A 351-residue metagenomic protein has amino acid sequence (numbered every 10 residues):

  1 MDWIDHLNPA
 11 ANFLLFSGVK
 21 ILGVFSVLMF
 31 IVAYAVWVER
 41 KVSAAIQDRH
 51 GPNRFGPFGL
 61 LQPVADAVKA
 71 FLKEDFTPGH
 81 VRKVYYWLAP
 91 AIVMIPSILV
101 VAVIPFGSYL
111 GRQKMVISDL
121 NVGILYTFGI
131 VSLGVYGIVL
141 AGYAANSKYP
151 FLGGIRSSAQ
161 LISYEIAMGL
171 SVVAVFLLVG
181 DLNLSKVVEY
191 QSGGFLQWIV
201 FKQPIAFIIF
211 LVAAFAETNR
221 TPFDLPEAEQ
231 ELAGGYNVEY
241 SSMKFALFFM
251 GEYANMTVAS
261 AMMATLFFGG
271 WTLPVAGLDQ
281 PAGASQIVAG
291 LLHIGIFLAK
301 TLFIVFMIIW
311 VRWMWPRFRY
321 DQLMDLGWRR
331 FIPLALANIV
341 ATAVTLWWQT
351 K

Functional and structural regions predicted by a protein language model:
M1-K351: Selective transmembrane helix interface/packing segments
